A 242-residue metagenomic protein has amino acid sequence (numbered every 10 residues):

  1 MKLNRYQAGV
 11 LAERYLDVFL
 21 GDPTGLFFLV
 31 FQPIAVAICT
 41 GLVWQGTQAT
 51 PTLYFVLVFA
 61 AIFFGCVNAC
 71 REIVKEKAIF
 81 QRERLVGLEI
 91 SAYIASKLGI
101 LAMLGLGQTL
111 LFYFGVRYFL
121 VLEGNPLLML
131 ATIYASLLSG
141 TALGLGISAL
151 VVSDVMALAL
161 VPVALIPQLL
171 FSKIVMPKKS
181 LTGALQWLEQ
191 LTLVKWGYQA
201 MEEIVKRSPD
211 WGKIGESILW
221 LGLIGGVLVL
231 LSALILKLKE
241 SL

Functional and structural regions predicted by a protein language model:
N4-R5, G9, D17-L242: Membrane-spanning alpha-helical segments of multipass transporters and channels
